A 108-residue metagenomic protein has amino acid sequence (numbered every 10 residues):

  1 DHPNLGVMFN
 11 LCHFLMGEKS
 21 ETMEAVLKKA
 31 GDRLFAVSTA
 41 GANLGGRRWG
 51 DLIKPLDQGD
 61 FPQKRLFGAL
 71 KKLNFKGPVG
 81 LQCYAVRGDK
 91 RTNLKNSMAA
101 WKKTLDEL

Functional and structural regions predicted by a protein language model:
D1-L108: Histidine-acidic metal/acid-base catalytic patches
